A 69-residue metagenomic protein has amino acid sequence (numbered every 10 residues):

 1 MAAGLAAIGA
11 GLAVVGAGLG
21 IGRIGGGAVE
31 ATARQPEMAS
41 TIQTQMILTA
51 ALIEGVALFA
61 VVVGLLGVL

Functional and structural regions predicted by a protein language model:
M1-L69: Hydrophobic, small-residue-rich transmembrane alpha-helices and their short perimembrane loops in multi-pass membrane
